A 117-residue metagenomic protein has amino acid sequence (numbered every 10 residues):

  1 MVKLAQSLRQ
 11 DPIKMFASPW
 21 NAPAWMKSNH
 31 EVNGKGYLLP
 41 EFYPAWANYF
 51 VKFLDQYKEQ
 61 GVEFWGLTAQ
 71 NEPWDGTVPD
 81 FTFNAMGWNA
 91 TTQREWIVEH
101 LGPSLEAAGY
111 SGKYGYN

Functional and structural regions predicted by a protein language model:
M1-N117: Substrate-binding cleft and catalytic face of glycoside hydrolase catalytic domains, especially the flexible beta-alpha
